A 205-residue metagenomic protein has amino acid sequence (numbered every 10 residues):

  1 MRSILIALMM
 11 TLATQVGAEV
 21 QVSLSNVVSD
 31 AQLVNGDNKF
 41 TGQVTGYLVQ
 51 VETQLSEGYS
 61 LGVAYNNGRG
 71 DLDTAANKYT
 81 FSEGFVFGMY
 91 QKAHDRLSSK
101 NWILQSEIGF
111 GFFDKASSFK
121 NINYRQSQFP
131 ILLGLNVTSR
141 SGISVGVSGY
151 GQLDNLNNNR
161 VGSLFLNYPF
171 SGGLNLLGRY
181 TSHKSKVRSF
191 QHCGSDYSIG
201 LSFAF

Functional and structural regions predicted by a protein language model:
M1-S23: Cleavable N-terminal export/targeting peptides
V16-D73, S202: Short glycine/proline- and aromatic-enriched beta-strand/turn motifs that initiate or cap beta-hairpins
V20-V22, E57-V63, A93-L104, R140-V147 (+1 more regions): Repeated loop/turn-to-beta-strand initiation elements of outer-membrane beta-barrel proteins
N26-Q32, Y65-D71, K92, I108-A116 (+5 more regions): Transmembrane beta-strands of outer-membrane beta-barrel pores
V34-G42, L72-Y79, D95-L97, K115-Y124 (+2 more regions): Outer-membrane beta-barrel domain signature
T41-Y47, E57, N77-V86, W102 (+4 more regions): Residues that define the transmembrane beta-barrel architecture of outer-membrane proteins
T53-L55, Y90-D95, F110, L133-S139 (+3 more regions): Residue-level signature of outer-membrane beta-barrel architecture
V86-G88, L166-P169, H192-F205: Outer-membrane beta-barrel "beta-signal"
